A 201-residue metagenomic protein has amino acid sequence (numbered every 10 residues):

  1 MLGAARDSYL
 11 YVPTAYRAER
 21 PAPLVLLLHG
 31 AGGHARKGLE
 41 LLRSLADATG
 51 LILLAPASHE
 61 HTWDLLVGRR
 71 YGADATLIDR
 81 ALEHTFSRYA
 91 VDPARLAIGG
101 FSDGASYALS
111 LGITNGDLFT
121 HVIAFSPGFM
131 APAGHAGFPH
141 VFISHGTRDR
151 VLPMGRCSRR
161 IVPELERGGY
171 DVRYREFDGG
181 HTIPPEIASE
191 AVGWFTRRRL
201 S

Functional and structural regions predicted by a protein language model:
A4-V12, R20-Y89: Serine-hydrolase catalytic machinery in alpha/beta-hydrolase-like enzymes
T14, G30, S102, T147-D149 (+1 more regions): Residue-level signal for short, function-critical loop segments
P21-L24, T49-L53, D92-R95, D117-H121 (+2 more regions): Loop/turn elements at helix/coil->beta-strand transitions in domains of secreted/extracellular proteins
A22, R36, G68-T76, I113 (+2 more regions): Soluble non-cytosolic domains of exported or imported proteins
R36-R43, A81, F125-G134, G155-R160: Alpha-helical scaffolding within the catalytic cores of extracellular/periplasmic polymer-degrading hydrolases
G38, F86-R88, A94-F138: Primarily recognizes the serine-hydrolase "nucleophile elbow" in alpha/beta-hydrolase and SGNH/GDSL folds
V141-S144, R150-S201: C-terminal catalytic histidine-bearing segment of alpha/beta-hydrolase fold enzymes
